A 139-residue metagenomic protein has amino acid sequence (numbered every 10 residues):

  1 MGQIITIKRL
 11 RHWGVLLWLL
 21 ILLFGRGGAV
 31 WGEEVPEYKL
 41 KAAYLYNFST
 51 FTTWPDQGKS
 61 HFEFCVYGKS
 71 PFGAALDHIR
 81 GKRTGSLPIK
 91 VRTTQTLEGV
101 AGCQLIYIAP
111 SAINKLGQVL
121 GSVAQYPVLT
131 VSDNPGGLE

Functional and structural regions predicted by a protein language model:
G2-L17, G27-E139: Short hydrophobic alpha-helices and adjacent helix-cap/hinge residues
L20-I21: A short, compositionally biased N-terminal segment around positions ~18-40 that is enriched in charged/polar residues
